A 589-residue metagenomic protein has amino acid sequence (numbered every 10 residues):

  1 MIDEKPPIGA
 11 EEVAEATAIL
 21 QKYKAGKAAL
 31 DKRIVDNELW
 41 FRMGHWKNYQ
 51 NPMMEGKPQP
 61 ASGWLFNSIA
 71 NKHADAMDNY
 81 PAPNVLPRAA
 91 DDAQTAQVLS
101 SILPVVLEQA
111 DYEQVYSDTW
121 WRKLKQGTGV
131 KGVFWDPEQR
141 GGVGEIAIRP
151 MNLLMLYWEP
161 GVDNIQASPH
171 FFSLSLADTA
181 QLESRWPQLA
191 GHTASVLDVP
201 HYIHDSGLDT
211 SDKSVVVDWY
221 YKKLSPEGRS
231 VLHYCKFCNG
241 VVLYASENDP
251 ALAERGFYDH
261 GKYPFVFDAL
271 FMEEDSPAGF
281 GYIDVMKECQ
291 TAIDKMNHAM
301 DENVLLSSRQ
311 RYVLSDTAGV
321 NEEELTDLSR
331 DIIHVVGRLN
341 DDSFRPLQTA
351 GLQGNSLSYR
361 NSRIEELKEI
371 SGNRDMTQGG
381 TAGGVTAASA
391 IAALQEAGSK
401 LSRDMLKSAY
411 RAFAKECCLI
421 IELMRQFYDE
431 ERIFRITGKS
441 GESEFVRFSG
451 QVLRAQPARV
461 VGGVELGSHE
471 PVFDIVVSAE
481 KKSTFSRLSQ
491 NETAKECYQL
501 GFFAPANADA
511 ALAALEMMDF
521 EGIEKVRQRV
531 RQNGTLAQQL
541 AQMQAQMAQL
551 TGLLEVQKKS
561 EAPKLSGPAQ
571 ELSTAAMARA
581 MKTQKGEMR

Functional and structural regions predicted by a protein language model:
M1-E254, T317, G351-N355, Y359-S362 (+2 more regions): Extended, helix-rich architectural segments
M1-K57, K123, P137-G141, L156 (+5 more regions): C-terminal anchoring/interaction modules
K125, P150, D212-K213, G228-S230 (+4 more regions): A short, structural micro-pattern
A278, Y282-M286: Acidic/polar low-complexity segments with low predicted structural confidence
